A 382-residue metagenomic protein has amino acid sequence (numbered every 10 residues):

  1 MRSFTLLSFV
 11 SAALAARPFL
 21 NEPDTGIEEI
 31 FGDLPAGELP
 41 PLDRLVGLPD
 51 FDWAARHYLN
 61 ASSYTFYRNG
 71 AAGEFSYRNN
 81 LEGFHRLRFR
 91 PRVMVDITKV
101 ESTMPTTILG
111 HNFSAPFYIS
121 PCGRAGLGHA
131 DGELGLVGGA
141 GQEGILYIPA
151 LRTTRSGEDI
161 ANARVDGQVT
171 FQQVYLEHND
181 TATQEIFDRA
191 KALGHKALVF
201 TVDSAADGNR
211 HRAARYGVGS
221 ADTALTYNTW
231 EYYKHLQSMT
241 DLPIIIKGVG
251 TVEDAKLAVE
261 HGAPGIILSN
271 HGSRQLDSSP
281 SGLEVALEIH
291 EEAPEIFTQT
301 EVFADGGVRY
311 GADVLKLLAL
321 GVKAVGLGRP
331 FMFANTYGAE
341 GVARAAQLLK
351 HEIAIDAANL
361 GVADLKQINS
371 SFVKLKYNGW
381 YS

Functional and structural regions predicted by a protein language model:
M1-R17: Fungal secretory targeting signals
R17-L109, G219-S220, N228, I368 (+1 more regions): An N-cap/entry alpha-helix motif that binds or orients negatively charged groups
N60, G338-A339: Glycine-centered helix-coil hinge/cap
R88, P105-T107, P116-S120, L146-I148 (+1 more regions): Short, conserved beta-strand segments within well-ordered enzyme catalytic domains that often line or immediately flank
N112-R155: Glycine-rich active-site/cofactor-binding loop and its immediate structural neighborhood
G138, A163-D166, H178-A304, G311-N335 (+3 more regions): Alpha/beta enzyme core
Q142-T181: A gly/proline- and charged-residue-enriched helix-loop-helix capping module
A339-K366, V373: Internal helix-turn-beta structural module
